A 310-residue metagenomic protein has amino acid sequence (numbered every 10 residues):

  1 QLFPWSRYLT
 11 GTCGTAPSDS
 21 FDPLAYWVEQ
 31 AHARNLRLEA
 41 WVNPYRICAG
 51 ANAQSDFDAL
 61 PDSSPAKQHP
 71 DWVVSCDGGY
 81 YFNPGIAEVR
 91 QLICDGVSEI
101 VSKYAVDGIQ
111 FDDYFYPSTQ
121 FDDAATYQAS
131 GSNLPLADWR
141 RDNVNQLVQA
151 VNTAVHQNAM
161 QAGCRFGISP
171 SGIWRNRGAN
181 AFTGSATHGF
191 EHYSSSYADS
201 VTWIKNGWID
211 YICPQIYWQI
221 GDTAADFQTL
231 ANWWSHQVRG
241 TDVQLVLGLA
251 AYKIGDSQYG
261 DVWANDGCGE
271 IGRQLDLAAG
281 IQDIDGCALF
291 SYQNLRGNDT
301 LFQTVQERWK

Functional and structural regions predicted by a protein language model:
Q1-N43, T126-A159, D226-A231: Aromatic-lined substrate-binding rim segments of carbohydrate-active enzymes
L2-S6, P44-C48, F115-P117, G172-N176 (+3 more regions): Solvent-exposed loop/turn segments at secondary-structure junctions within structured extracellular/periplasmic domains
W5-P17, R46-D77, Y114-S132, R177-F190 (+1 more regions): Aromatic- and acidic-residue-enriched segments that line the glycan-binding/catalytic groove of carbohydrate-active
S6-F21, S75-C94, S132-N145, H188 (+2 more regions): The substrate-binding groove and active-site-proximal loops of carbohydrate-active enzymes, especially glycoside
L24, V28-E29, E39-K103, S194-A198: Active-site-adjacent "subsite" loops/lids of carbohydrate-active enzymes
A31, I93, I100, I109-D112 (+6 more regions): Conserved, mostly hydrophobic/aromatic
R37-A49, Q110-Y114, D138-Y193, D242-I254: Aromatic-lined carbohydrate-recognition surfaces of secreted/lumenal glycan-active proteins
Y197-T223, W234-K310: Substrate-binding cleft of secreted/luminal carbohydrate-active enzymes
